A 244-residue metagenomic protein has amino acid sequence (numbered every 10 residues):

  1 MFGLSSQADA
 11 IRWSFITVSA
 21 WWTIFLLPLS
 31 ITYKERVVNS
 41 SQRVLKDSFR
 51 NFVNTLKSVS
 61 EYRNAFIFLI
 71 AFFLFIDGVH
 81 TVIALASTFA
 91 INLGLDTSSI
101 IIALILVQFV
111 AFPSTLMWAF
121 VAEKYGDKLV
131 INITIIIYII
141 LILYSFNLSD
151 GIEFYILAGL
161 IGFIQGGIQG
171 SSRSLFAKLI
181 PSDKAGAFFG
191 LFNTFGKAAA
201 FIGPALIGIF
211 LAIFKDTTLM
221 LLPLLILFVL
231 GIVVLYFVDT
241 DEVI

Functional and structural regions predicted by a protein language model:
M1-A20, I209-F228: A membrane-interface helix-boundary motif in multi-pass transporters
W21-T32, L222-I244: Multi-pass alpha-helical transporter architecture, strongest for 12-TM Major Facilitator/SLC carriers used
K34-L69: Juxtamembrane intracellular "pre-TM" segments in multi-pass secondary transporters
A84-I100: Short amphipathic helix-loop junctions that connect adjacent transmembrane helices in Major Facilitator Superfamily/SLC
P113-D127, L211: Helix-to-loop junctions at the C-terminal end of transmembrane segments in multipass secondary transporters
L129-Y144: Structural signature of the two symmetry-related core transmembrane helices
F146-A158: Helix-loop junctions at membrane interfaces in 12-TM secondary transporters
G167-P181: Intracellular juxtamembrane helix-capping segments at the cytosolic ends of symmetry-related transmembrane helices
